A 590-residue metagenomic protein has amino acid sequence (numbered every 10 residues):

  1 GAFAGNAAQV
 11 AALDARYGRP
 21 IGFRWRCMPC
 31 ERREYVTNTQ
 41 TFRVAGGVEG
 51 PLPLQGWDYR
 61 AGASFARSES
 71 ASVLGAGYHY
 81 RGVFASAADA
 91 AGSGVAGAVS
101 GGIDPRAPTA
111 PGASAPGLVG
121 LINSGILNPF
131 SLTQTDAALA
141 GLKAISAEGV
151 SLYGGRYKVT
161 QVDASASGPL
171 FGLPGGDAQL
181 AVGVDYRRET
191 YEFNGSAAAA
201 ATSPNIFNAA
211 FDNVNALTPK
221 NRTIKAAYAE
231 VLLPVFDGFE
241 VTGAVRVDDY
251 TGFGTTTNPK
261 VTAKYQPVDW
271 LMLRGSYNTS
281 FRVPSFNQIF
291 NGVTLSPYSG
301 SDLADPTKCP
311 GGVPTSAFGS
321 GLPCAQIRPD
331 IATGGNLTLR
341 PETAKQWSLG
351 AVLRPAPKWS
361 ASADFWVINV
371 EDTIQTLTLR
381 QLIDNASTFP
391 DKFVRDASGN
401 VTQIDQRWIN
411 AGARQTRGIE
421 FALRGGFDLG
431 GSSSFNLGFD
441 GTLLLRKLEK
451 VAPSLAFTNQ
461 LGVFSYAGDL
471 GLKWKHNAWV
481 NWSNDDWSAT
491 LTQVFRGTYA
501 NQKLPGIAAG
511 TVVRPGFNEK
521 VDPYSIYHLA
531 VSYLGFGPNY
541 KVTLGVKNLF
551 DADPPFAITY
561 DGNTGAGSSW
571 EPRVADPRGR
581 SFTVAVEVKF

Functional and structural regions predicted by a protein language model:
G1-R222, N278-P341, S362-R417, G462-G468: Surface-exposed, low-complexity loop segments enriched in small/polar and acidic residues
F42-G46, K158-A164, K225-V231, T257-A263 (+6 more regions): Hydrophobic, lipid-facing positions within transmembrane beta-strands of outer-membrane proteins
G46, G50-L52, G168-G172, A229 (+10 more regions): Residue-level signature of outer-membrane beta-barrel architecture
P51-Y59, F171-A178, V235-F239, W270 (+4 more regions): Short loop/turn motifs that connect adjacent beta-strands in outer-membrane beta-barrel proteins
A61-R67, V182-R188, G243-V247, V261-A263 (+7 more regions): Transmembrane beta-barrel strands of outer-membrane/channel proteins
S72-Y78, F193-A199, F253-P259, N287-N291 (+4 more regions): Outer-membrane beta-barrel translocator domains and adjoining extracellular loop/strand segments of Gram-negative
S360, W366-L504: Gram-negative outer-membrane beta-barrel transporters
L445, V494-I507, Y533-F590: C-terminal beta-signal and adjacent terminal beta-strands/loops of Gram-negative outer-membrane beta-barrel proteins
